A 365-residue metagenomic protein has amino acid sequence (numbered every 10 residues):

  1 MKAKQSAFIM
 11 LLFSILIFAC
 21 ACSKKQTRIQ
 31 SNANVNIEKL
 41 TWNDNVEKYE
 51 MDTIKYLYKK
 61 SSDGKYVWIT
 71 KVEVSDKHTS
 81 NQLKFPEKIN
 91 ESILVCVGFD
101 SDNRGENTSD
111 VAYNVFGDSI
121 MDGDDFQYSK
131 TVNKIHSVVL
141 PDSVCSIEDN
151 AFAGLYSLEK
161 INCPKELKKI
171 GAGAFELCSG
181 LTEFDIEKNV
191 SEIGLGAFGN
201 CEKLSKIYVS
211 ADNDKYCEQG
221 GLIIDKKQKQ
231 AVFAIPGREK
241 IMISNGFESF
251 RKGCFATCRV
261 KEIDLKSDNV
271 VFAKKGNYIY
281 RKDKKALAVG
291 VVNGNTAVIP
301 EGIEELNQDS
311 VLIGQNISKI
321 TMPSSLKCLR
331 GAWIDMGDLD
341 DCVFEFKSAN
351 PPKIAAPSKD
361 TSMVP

Functional and structural regions predicted by a protein language model:
M1-M10: Bacterial N-terminal signal peptides that target proteins for export
S14-L16: Short linear segments in intrinsically disordered or otherwise low-structure-confidence regions
F18-A21: C-terminal motif of bacterial Sec signal peptides marking the signal peptidase cleavage site
S23-I29: Bacterial lipoprotein signal-peptidase II cleavage site
N32-S75, G220-G221, K226, K275-N277 (+1 more regions): Short beta-strand/loop segment at the start of cytosolic alpha/beta domains
K60-V67, H78-C96, G105-G117, G123-S146 (+9 more regions): Structural signature of tandem-repeat unit edges
